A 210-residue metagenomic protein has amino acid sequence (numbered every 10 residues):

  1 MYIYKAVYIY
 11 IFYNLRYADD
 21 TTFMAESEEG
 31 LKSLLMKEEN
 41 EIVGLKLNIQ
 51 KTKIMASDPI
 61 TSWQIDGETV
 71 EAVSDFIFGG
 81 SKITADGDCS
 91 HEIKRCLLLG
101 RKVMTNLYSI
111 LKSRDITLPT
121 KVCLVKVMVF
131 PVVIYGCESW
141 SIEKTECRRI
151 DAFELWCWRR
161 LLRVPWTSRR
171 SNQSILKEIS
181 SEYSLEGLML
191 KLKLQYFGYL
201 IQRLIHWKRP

Functional and structural regions predicted by a protein language model:
M1-P210: Short linear motifs embedded in intrinsically disordered, charge-biased segments
